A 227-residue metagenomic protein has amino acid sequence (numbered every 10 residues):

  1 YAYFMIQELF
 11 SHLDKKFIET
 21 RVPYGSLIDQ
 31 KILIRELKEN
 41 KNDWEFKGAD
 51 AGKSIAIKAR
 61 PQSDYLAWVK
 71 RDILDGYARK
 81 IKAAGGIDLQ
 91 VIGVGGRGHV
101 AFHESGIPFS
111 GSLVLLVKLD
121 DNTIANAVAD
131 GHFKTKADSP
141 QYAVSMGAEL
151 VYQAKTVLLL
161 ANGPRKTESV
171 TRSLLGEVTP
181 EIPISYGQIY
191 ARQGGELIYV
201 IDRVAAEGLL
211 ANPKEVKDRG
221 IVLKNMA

Functional and structural regions predicted by a protein language model:
Y1-D88, G220-V222, M226-A227: Ligand-binding beta-strand-loop-alpha-helix segment within the catalytic cores of soluble metabolic enzymes
V22-Y24, V91-V94, L160-N162, V200-D202: Short beta-strand segments
L27-D29, G96-H99, I107-P108, K166 (+1 more regions): Short, catalytically relevant binding-site loops at active-site mouths
I32-I34, V100-G106, G111-L113, S169-S173 (+1 more regions): A short secondary-structure junction signal
Y77-S105: A glycine-rich beta-strand to alpha-helix segment that forms a phosphate/ribose-binding loop at ligand/cofactor sites
F102-H132, G176-Y190: Gly/Ser/Thr-rich active-site loops/lids in small-molecule metabolic enzymes that frequently grip phosphoryl groups
L113-E149, K155, P164-K166: Glycine-rich phosphate/nucleotide-binding loop
S145-A227: ATP/nucleoside-binding phosphotransfer catalytic cores, i.e., glycine-rich phosphate-binding loops
